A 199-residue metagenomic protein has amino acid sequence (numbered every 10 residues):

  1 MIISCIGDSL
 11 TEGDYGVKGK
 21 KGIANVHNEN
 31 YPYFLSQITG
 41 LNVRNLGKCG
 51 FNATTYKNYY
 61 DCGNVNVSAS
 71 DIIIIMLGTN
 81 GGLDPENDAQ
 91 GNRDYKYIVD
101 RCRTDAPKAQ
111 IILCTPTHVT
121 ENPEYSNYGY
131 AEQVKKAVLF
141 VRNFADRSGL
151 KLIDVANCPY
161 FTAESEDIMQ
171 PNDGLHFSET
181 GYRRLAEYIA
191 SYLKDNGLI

Functional and structural regions predicted by a protein language model:
I2-S4, E12-K96, N122-Y125, K135: Conserved SGNH/GDSL esterase-like catalytic core that processes O-acyl groups on lipids and polysaccharides
S4, T117-I199: Catalytic His-Asp segment of secreted/periplasmic serine-dependent ester chemistry enzymes
I6-G7, C114: Short hydrophobic segments within beta-strands
T39, D105-P107, S148: Helix C-cap/helix->beta junction micro-motif
N42, A109-Q110, K151: Proline-centered loop/turn at the N-terminus of a beta-strand
N66-A69, A106, N196-L198: Glycine-rich phosphate-binding loop signature in dinucleotide/nucleotide-binding domains
M76-N80, R101-K136: Active-site segments of SGNH/GDSL-like serine hydrolases that catalyze O-acetyl group transfer/hydrolysis on lipids
Y95-D100, V138, R142: Generic structural signal for well-ordered alpha-helices, preferentially at hydrophobic/aromatic core positions
